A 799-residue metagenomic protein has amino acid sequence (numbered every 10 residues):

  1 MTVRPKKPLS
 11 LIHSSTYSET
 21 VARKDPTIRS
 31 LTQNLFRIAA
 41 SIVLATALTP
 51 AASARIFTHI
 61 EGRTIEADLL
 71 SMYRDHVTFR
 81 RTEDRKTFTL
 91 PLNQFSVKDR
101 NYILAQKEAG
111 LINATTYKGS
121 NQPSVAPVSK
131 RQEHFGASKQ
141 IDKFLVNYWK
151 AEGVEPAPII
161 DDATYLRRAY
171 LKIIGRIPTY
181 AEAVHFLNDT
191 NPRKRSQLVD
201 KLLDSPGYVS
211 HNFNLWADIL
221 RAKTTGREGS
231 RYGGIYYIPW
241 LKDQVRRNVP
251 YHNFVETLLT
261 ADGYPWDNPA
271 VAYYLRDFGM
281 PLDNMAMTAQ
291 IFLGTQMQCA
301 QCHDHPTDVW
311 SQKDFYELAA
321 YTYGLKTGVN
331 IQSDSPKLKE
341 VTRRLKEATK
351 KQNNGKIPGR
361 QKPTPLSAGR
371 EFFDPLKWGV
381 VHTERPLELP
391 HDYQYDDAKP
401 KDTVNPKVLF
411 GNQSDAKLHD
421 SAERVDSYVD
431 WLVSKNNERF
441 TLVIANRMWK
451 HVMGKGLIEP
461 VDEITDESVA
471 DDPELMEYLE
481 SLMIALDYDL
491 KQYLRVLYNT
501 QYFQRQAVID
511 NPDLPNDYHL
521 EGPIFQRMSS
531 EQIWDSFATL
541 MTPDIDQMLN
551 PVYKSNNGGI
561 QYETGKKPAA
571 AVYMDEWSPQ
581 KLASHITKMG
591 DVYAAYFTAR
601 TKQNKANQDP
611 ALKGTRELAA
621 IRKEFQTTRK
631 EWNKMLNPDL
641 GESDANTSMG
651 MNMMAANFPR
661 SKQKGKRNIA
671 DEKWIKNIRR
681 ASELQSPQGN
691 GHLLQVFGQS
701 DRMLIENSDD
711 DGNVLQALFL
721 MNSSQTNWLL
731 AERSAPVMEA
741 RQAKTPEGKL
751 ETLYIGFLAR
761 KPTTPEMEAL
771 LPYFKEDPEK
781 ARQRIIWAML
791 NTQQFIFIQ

Functional and structural regions predicted by a protein language model:
M1-N34: N-terminal secretory signal peptides that target proteins for export/translocation
L35-A47: Bacterial N-terminal signal peptides
P50-E133, A137: Compositionally biased alpha-helical segments
F135-G207, L215, R221-E563, Y573-M574 (+7 more regions): Primarily short, surface-exposed interaction patches in extracytoplasmic proteins
M574-T598: Non-catalytic, alpha-helical, charged scaffold/linker segments that couple or flank catalytic or architectural cores
L694-E706: C-terminal region detector
